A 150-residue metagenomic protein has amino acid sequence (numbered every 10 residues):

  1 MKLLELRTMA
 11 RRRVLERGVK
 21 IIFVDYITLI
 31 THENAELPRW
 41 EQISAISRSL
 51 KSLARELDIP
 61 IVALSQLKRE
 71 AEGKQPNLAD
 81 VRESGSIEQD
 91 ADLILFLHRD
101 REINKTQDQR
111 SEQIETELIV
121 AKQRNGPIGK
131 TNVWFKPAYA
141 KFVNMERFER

Functional and structural regions predicted by a protein language model:
M1-I22, L37, R48-L57, R69-R150: C-terminal regions of RecA-like/P-loop NTPase motor modules
Y26: Walker B catalytic acidic pair
T31-P38: Conserved ATPase-coupling elements of RecA-like P-loop NTPase cores
E41-S44: Non-catalytic scaffold segments within catalytic domains of secreted glycoside hydrolases
L64-Q66: Conserved H-loop
